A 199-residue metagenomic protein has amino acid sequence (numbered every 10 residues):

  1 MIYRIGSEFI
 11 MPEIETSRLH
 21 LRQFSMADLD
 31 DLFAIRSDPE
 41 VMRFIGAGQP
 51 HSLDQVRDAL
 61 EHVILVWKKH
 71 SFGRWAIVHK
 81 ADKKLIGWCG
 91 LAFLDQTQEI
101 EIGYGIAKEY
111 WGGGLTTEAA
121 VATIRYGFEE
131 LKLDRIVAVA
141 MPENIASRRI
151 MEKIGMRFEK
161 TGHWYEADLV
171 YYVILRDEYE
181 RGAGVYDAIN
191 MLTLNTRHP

Functional and structural regions predicted by a protein language model:
M1-F44, E61, R74-P199: Acyl-donor (CoA/ACP) binding surface of acyl/acetyltransferases
Q49-S71: Active-site rim helix/loop that mediates acceptor-substrate recognition in acyltransferases
